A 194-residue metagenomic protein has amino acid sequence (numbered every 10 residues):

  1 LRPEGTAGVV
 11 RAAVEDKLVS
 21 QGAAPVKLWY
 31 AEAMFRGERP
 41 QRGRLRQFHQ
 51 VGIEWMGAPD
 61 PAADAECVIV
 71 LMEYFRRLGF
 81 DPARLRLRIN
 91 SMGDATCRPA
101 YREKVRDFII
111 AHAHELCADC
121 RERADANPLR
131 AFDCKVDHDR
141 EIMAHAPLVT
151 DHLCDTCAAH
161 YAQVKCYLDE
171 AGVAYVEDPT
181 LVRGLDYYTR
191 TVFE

Functional and structural regions predicted by a protein language model:
L1-E194: TRNA-recognition modules of translation machinery and tRNA-sensing kinases, especially anticodon-binding
